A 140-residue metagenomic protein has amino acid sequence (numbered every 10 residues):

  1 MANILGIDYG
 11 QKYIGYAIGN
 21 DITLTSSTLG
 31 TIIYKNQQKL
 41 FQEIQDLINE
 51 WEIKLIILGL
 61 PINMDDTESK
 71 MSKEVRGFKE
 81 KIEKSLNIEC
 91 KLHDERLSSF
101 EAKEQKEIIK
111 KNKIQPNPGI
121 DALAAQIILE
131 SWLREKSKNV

Functional and structural regions predicted by a protein language model:
A2-L5, Q11-V140: Phosphate- and other anionic-substrate recognition elements at nucleic-acid/protein interfaces
